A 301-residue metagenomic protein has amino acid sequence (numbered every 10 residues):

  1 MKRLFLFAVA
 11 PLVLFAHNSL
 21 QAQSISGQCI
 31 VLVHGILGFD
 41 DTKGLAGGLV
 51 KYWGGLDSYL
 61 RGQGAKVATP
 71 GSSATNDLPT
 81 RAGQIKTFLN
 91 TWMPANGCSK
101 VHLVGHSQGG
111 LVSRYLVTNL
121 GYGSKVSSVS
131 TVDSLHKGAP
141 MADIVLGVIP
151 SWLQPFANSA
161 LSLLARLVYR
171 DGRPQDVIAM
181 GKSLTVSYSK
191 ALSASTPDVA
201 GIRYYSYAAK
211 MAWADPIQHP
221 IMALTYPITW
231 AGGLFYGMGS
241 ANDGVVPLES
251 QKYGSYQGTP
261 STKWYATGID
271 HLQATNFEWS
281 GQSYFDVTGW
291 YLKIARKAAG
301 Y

Functional and structural regions predicted by a protein language model:
M1-L6: Bacterial N-terminal signal peptides that target proteins for export
F7-F15: Bacterial N-terminal signal peptides
L12-V13, G44, D143, Y253: Alpha-helical transmembrane segments and their juxtamembrane interfaces
V13, P94, L120, S195-D198: Sterically constrained small-residue positions within well-ordered secondary structures of folded domains
F15-Q23: Bacterial Sec-dependent signal peptides at the C-terminal "C-region" and cleavage site
A22-V104, Q108-P150, H271, F277-W279 (+1 more regions): N-terminal non-catalytic accessory region
K125, T131-Y301: Helical cap/lid subdomain of alpha/beta-hydrolase-fold lipid enzymes that gates access to the catalytic pocket
